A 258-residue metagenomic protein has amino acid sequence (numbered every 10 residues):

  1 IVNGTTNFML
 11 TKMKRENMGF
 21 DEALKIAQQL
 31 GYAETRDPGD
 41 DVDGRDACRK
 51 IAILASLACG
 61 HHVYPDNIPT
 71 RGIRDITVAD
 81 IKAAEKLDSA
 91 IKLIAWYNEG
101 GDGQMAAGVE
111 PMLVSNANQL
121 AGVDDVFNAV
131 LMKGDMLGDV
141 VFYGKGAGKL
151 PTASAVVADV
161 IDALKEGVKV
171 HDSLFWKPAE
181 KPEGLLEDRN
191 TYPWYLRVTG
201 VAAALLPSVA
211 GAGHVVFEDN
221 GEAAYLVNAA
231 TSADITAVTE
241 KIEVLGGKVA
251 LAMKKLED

Functional and structural regions predicted by a protein language model:
I1, M18, V42, D46 (+2 more regions): Charged, alpha-helix-enriched surfaces in structured cytosolic catalytic cores of large nucleotide-utilizing machines
I1-T6, I73: NAD(P)-dependent dehydrogenases' Rossmann-like dinucleotide-binding region
T6-M18, R49-V63, D159: Oxidoreductase and adenylate-handling cofactor-binding alpha/beta cores
N7-L10, Y32-G39, N98, M105-T199: Catalytic, metal-anchored helix/loop core of enzyme active sites in primary metabolism
K14, R71-G72, A229: Residue-level marker of alpha-helix boundaries and capping positions
A23-G122, F127-A129, G148: Substrate-binding/catalytic subdomain of NAD(P)-dependent oxidoreductase enzymes
V160-D258: A conserved regulatory-domain signal marking ACT and ACT-like small-molecule sensing domains and adjacent regulatory
